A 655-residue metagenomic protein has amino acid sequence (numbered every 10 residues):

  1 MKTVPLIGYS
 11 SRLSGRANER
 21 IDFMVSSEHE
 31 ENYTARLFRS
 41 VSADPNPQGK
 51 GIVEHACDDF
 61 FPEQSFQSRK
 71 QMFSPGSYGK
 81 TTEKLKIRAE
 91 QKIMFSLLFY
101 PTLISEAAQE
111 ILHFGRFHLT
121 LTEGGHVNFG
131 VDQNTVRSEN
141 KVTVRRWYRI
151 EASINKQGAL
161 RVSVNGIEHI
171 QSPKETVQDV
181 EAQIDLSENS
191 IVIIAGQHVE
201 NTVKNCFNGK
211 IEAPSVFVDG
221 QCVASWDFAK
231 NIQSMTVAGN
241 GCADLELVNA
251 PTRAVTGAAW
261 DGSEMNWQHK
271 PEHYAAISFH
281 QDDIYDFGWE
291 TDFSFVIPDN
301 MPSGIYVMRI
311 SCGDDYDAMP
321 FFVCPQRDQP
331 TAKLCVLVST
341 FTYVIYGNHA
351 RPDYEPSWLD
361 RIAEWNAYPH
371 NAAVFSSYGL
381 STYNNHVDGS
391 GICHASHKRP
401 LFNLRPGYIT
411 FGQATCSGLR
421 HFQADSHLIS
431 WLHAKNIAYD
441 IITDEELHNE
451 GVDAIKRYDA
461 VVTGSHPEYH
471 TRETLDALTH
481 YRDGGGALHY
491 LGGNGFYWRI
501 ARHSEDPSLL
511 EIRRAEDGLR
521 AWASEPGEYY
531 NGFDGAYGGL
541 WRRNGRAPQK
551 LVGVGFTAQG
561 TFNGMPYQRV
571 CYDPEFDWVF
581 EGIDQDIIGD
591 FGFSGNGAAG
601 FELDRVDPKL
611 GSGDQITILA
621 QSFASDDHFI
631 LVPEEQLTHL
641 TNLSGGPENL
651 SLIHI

Functional and structural regions predicted by a protein language model:
M1-P5: Proline/serine/threonine-rich low-complexity linkers at boundaries of modular beta-sandwich domains
S11-S27, S40-A43, I52, F60-R69 (+2 more regions): Ligand-binding face of N-terminal immunoglobulin V-set domains in extracellular IgSF glycoproteins
A17-D22, E28, N32, S42-E264: Extracellular glycan-associated modules
E30, S40, V255-Y285, D315-A454: Aromatic-Pro/Gly-enriched surface loop or interdomain linker that acts as a lid/target-recognition segment
D282-D283, S294-V296, N300-P302, S417-S504: Helical hinge/lid and interdomain linker segments adjacent to catalytic or ligand-binding clefts that mediate domain
E468, R472-E581: A glycine-rich, often tryptophan-bearing local segment used as a flexible ligand/cofactor-contacting loop or short
K550-N649: Acidic, glycine-rich loop-and-strand cores that form catalytic or ligand-binding grooves in diverse globular domains
I653-I655: Conserved small/polar residues in nucleotide/adenosyl-binding loops
